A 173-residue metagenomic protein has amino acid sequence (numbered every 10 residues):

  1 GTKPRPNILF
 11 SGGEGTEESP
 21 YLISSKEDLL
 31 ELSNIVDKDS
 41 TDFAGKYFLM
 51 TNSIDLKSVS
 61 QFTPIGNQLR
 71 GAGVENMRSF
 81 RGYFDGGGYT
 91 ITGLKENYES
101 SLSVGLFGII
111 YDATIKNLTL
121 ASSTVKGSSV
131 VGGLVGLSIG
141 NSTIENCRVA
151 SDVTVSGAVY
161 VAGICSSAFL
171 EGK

Functional and structural regions predicted by a protein language model:
G1-K173: Surface-exposed repetitive/solenoidal architectures
